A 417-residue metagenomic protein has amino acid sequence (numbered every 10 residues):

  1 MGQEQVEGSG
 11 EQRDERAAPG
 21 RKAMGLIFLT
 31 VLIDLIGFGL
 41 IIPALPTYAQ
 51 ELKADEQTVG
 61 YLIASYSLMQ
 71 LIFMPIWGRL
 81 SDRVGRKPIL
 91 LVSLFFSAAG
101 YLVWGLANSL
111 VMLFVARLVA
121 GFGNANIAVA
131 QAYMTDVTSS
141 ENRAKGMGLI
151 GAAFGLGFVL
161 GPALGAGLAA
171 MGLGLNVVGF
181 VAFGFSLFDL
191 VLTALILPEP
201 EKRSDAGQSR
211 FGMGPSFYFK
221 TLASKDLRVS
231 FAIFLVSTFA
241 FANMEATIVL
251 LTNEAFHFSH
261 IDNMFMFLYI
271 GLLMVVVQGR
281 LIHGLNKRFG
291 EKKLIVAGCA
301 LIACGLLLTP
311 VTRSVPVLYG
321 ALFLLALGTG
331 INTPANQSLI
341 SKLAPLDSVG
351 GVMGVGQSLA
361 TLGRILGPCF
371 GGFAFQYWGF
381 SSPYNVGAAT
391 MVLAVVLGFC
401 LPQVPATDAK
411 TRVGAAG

Functional and structural regions predicted by a protein language model:
G10-R21, P198-A232, G414-G417: Juxtamembrane intracellular "pre-TM" segments in multi-pass secondary transporters
P43-Q57, A246-D262: Short amphipathic helix-loop junctions that connect adjacent transmembrane helices in Major Facilitator Superfamily/SLC
K53, G85, L106-V111, V311-R313: Helix-breaking motifs and short loop linkers at transmembrane-helix boundaries and internal kinks in secondary membrane
L71-N108: Conserved MFS/SLC helix-loop-helix module at the cytosolic interface between two early adjacent transmembrane helices
M74-V84, V277-E291: Helix-to-loop junctions at the C-terminal end of transmembrane segments in multipass secondary transporters
A116-G155: Cytoplasmic helix-loop-helix junction between adjacent transmembrane helices in 12-TM secondary transporters
I150-A194: Helix-loop-helix hairpin linking two adjacent transmembrane segments in secondary transporters
K292-N336: C-terminal transmembrane helical hairpin of 12-TM major facilitator-type secondary transporters
